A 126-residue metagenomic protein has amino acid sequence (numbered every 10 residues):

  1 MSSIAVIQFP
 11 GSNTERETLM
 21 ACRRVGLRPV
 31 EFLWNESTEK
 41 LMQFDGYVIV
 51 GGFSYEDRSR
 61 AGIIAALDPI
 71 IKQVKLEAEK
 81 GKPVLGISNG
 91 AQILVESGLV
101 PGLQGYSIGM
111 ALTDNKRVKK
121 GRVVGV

Functional and structural regions predicted by a protein language model:
M1-G102, T113-V124: N-terminal beta1-alpha1 cap of cysteine-dependent amidohydrolase-like domains
S107-G109: Internal alpha/beta loop-helix hairpins
